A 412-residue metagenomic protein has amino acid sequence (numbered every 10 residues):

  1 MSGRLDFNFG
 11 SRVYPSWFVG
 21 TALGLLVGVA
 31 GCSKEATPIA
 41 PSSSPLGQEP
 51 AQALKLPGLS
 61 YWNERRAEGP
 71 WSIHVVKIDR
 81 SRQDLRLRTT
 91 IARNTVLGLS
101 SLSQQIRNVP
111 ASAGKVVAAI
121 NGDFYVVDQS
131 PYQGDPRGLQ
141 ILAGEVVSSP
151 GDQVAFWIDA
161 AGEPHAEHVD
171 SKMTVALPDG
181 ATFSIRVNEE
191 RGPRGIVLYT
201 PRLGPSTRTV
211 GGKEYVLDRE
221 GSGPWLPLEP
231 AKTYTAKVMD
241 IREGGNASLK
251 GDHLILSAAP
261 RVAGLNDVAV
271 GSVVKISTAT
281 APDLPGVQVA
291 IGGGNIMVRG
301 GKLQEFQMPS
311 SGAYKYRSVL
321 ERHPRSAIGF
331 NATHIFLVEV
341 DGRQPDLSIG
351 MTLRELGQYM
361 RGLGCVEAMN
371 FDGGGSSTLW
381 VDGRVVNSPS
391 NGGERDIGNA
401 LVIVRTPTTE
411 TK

Functional and structural regions predicted by a protein language model:
M1-P15: N-terminal secretory signal peptides that target proteins for export/translocation
G10-R12, G28-G31: Intrinsic disorder/low-complexity segments in short proteins, especially the signal peptide and propeptide regions
R12, L25, G98-S101: Intrinsically disordered and other compositionally biased segments
S16-G28: Bacterial N-terminal signal peptides
C32-K412: Gly/Ser/Thr/Pro-rich low-complexity, intrinsically disordered segments
